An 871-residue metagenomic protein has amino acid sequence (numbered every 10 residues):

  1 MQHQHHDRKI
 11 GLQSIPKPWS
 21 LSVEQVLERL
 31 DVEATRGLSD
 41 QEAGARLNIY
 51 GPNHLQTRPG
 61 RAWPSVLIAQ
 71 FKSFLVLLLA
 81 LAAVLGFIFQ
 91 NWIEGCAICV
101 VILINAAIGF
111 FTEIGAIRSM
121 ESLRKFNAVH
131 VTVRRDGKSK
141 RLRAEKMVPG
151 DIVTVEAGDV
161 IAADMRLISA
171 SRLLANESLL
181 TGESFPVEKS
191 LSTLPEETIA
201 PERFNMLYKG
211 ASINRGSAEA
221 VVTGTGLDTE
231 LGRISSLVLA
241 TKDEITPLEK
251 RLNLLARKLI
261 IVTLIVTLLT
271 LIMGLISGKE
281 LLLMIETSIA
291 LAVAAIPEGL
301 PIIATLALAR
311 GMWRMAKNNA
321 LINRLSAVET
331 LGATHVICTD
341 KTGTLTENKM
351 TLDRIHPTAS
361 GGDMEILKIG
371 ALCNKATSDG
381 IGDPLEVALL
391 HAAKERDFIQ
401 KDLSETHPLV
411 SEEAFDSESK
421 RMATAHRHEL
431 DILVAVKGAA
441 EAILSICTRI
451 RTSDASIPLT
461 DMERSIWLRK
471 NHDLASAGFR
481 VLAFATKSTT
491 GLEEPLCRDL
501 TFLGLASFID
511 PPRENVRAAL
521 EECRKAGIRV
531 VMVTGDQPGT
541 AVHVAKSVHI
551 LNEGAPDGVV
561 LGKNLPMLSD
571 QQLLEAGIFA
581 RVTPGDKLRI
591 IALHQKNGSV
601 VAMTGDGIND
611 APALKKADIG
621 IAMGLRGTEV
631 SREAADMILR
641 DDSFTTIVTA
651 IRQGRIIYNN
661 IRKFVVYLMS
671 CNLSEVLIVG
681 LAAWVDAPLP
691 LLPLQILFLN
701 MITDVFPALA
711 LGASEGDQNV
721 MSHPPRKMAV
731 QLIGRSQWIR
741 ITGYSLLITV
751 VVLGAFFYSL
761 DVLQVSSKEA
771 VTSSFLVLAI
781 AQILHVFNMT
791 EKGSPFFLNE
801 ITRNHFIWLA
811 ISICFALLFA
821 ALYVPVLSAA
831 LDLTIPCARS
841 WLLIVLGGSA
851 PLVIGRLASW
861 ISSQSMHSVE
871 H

Functional and structural regions predicted by a protein language model:
M1-S139, E145-V148, V153-I161, R166-L174 (+7 more regions): Non-lumenal N-terminal regulatory segments of integral membrane proteins
R36-I68, K125-R135, K140, F185-E188 (+11 more regions): Non-transmembrane, extramembrane segments of multi-pass ion/lipid transporters
R58, L77-V100, K258-I296, A309 (+6 more regions): Helix-interface capping motifs at the ends of transmembrane segments in multi-pass membrane proteins
A69-I88, I102-G109, A128-V129, R257-L275 (+9 more regions): Alpha-helical transmembrane segments of multi-pass membrane proteins, especially the membrane-embedded transport
F89, I93-A128, R135, E244-T339 (+5 more regions): Hydrophobic alpha-helical transmembrane segments
I108, K138, T223-G226, L239 (+14 more regions): Conserved beta-strand/loop elements of the cytosolic catalytic core of P-type E1-E2 ATPases, chiefly in the P-domain
M206-N214, T330-F502, F508, E521-E522 (+7 more regions): Cytosolic catalytic regions of ATP/NTP-dependent phosphoryl-transfer enzymes
T270, G554-M603, A617, A622-G793: Membrane-embedded transport module
